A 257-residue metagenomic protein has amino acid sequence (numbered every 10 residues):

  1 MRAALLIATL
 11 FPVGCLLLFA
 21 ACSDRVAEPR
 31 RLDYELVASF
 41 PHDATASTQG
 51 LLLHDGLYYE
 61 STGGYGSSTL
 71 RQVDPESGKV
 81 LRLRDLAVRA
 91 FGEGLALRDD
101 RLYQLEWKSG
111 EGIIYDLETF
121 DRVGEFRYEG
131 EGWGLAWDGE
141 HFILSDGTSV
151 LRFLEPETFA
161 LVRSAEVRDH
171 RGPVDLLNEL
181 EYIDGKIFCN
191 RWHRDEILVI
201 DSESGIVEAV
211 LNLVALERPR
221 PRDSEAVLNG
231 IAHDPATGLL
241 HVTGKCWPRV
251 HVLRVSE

Functional and structural regions predicted by a protein language model:
V26-A44, G78: A short helix->beta-strand "capping" segment at the edge of beta-propeller domains
V37-T69, D85-A96: Beta-strand-rich domains and repeat architectures in extracellular enzymes and scaffolds, especially beta-propellers
S39-A44, R84-V88, G124-E129, E166-G172 (+2 more regions): Surface loop/turn motifs at the tips and blade-to-blade linkers of beta-strand repeat domains
T48, L177, S224-A232: Signature of short aromatic-glycine-proline-rich micro-motifs recurring in repeat-based ectodomains
L52, G94-A96, A136, E181 (+1 more regions): Conserved beta-strand position repeated across blades of beta-propeller domains
D55-G56, D99-D100, G139-E140, D184-G185 (+1 more regions): Short coil/turn segments that connect the beta-strands within blades of beta-propeller domains
Y58-G64, L102-S109, L144-T148, C189-H193 (+1 more regions): Conserved beta-strand positions in repeat-built beta-propeller and related beta-rich domains
D74-S77, D116-F120, P156-F159, S202-G205 (+1 more regions): Short loop/turn segments that connect beta-strands within beta-propeller blades
